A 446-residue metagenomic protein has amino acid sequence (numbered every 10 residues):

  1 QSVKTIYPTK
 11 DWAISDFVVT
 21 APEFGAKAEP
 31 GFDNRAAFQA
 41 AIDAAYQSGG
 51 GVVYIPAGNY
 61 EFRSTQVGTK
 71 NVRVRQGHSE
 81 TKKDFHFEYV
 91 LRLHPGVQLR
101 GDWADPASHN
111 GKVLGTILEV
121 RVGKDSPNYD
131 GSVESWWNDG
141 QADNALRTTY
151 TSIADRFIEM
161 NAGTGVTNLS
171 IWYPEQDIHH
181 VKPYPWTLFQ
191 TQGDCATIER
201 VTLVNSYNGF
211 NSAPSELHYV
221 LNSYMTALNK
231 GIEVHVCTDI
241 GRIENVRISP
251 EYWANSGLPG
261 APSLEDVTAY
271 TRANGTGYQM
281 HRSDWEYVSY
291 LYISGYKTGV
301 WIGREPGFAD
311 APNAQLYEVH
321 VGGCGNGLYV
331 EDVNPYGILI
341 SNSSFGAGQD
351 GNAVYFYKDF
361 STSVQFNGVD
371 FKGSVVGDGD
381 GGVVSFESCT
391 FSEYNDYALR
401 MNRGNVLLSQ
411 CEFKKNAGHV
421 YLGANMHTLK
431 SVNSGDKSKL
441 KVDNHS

Functional and structural regions predicted by a protein language model:
Q1-I178, V246, N255-E265, L429-S446: Extracellular "leader-to-stem" segments immediately downstream of a signal peptide or signal-anchor in secreted/lumenal
F38, T69-V90, L114-I158, I178-Q190 (+10 more regions): Extracellular beta-strand/beta-solenoid scaffold signature
P56-A57, A213, H281: Short His-Asn-centered micro-motif
G96-Q98, A162-Y173, D194-Y207, E216-K230 (+10 more regions): Right-handed parallel beta-helix
D378: Short, conserved, surface-exposed binding loops centered on an aromatic residue
